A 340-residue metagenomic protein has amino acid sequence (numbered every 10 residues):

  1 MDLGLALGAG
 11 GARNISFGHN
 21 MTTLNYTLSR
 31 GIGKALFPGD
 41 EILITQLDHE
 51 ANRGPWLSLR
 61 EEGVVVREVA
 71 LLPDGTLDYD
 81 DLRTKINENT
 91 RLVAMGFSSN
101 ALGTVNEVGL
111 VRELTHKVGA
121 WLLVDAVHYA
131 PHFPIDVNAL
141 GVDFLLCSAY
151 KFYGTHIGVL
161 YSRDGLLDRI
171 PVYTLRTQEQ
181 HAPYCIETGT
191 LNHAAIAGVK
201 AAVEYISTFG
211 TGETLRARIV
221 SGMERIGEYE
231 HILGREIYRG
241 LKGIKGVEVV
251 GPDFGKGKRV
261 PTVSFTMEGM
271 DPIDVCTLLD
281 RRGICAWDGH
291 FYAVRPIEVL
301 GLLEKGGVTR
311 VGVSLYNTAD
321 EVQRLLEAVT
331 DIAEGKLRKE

Functional and structural regions predicted by a protein language model:
M1-E340: Pyridoxal 5′-phosphate
